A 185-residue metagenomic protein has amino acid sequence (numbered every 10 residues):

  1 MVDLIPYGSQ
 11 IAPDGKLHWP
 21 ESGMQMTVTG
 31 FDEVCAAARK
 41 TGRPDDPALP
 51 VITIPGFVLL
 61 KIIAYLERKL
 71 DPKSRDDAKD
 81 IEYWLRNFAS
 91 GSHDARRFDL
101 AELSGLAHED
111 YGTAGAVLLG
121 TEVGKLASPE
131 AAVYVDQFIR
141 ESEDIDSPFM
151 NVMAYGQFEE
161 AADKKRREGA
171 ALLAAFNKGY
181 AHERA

Functional and structural regions predicted by a protein language model:
M1-A185: Compositionally biased terminal segments of proteins
